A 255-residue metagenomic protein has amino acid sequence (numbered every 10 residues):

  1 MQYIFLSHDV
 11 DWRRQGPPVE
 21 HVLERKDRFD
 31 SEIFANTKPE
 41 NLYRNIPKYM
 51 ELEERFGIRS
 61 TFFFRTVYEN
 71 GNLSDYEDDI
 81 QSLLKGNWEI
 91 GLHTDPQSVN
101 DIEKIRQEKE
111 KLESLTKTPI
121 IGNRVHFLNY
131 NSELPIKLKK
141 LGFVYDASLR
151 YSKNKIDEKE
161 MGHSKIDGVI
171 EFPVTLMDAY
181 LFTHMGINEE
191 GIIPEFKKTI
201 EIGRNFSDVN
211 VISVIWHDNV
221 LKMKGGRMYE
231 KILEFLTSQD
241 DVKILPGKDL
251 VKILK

Functional and structural regions predicted by a protein language model:
M1-S82: Active-site beta->alpha N-cap acidic-glycine motif
F5, S114-D208: Active-site-adjacent pocket scaffolds in enzyme catalytic domains
S7, G91, I244: Generic enzyme active-site microenvironment
L42-Y49, S74-E77, I105-R106, E190-I200 (+1 more regions): Well-ordered, non-membrane alpha-helical segments in soluble/globular domains
P47-M50, E54-I136, L149, P173-L181 (+1 more regions): Metal-dependent polysaccharide deacetylase catalytic core of the NodB/CE4 family, i.e., the active-site-bearing domain
F56, G86, L141, F206 (+1 more regions): Helix C-cap/helix->beta junction micro-motif
D101-R106, E133-K137, E158-M161, K224-K231 (+1 more regions): Histidine/acidic-residue-rich catalytic or RNA/ligand-binding cores of hydrolases and nuclease-related proteins
K197-K255: C-terminal domain-boundary segment and adjacent tail
